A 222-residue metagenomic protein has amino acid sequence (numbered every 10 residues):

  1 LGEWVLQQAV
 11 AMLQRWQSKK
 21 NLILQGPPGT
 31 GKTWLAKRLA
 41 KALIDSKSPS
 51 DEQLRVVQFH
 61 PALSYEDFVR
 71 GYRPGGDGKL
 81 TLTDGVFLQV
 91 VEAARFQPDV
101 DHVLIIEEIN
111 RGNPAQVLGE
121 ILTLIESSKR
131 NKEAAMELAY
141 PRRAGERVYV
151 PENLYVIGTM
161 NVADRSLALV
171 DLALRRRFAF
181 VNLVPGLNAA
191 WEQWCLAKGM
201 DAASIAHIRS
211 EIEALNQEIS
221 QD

Functional and structural regions predicted by a protein language model:
L1-S220: AAA+ P-loop NTPase catalytic core and its hallmark functional loops
